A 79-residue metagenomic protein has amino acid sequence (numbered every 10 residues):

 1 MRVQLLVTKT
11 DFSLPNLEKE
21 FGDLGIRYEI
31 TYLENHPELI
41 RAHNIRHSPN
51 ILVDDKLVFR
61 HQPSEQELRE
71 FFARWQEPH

Functional and structural regions predicted by a protein language model:
M1-G22: Local sequence-structure signature of Cys/Sec-based thiol-disulfide redox active-site neighborhoods
T8, G25-E38: Thiol-based oxidoreductase modules, predominantly thioredoxin-like and allied folds used for disulfide exchange
H43-I51: Structural micro-motif
D55-H79: Non-catalytic, surface beta->alpha helical segment in thiol-disulfide oxidoreductase systems
